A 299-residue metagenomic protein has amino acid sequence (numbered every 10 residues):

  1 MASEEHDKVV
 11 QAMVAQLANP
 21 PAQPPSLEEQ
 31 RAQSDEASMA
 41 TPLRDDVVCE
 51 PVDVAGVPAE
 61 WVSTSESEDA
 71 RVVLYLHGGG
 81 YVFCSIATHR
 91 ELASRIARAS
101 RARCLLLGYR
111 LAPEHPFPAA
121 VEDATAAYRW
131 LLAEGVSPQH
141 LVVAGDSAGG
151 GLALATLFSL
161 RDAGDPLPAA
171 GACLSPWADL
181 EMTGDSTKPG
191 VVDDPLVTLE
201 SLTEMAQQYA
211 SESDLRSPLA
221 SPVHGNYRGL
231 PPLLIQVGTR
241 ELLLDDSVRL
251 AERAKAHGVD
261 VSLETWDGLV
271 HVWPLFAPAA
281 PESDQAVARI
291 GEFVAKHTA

Functional and structural regions predicted by a protein language model:
M1-S67, A299: A glycine/proline-hinged amphipathic helix-loop "lid/cap" segment that gates access to hydrophobic ligand pockets
A70-G79: Short beta-strand element of the alpha/beta-hydrolase
A87-L106: Short amphipathic alpha-helix adjacent to the substrate-entry channel of hydrolases
H115-E134, I290: Alpha/beta-hydrolase active-site loop
G135-S147: Alpha/beta-hydrolase fold nucleophile elbow
F158-S213, G229: Hydrolase active-site cap/lid region
I235-V237: Short beta-strand/loop motif that positions the catalytic acidic residue of the alpha/beta-hydrolase fold
A277-A299: Catalytic active-site module of serine/aspartate enzymes centered on a nucleophile-bearing elbow/loop
